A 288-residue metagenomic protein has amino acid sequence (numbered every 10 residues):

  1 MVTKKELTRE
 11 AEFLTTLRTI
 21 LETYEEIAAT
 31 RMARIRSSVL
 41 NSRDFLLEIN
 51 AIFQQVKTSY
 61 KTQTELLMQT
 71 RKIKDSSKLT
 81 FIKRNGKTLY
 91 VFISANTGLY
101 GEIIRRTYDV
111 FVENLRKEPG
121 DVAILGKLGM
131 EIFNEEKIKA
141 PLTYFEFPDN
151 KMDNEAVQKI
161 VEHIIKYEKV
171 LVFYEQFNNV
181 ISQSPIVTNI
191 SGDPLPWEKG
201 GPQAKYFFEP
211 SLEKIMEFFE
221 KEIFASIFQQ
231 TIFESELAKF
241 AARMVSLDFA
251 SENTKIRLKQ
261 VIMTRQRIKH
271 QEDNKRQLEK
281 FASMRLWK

Functional and structural regions predicted by a protein language model:
M1-K288: C-terminal beta-strand-loop-alpha-helix "lid" module of Rossmann-like NAD(P)-dependent dehydrogenases
